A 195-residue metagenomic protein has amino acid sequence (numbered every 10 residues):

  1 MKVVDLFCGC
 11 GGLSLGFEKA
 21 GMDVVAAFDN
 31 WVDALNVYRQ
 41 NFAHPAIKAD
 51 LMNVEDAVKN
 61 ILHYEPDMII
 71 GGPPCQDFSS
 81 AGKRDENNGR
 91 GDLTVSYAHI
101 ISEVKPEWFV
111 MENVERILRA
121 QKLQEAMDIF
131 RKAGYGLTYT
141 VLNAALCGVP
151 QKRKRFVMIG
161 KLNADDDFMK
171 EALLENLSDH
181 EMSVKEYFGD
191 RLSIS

Functional and structural regions predicted by a protein language model:
M1-V3: Extreme N-terminal starter segment of soluble prokaryotic enzymes
F7-C10: Class I SAM-dependent methyltransferase "Motif I" SAM/SAH-binding loop
D23-V25: Short beta-strand element of Class I
W31-V32: Conserved SAM/SAH-binding beta-strand->alpha-helix loop
Y38-R39: Conserved SAM-binding loop
A43-L51: Conserved SAM-binding strand-loop segment of SAM-dependent methyltransferases
D56-P66, Q76-S195: Class I S-adenosyl-L-methionine
